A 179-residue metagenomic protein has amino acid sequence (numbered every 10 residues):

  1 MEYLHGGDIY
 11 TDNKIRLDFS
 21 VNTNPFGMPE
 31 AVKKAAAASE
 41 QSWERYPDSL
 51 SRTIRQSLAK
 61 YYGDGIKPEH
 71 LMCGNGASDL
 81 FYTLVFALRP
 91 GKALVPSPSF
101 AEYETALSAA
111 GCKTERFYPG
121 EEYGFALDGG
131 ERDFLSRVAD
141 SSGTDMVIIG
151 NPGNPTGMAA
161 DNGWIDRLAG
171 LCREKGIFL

Functional and structural regions predicted by a protein language model:
M1-R45, S57, G143-M146: N-terminal "arm"/small-domain region of PLP-dependent enzymes with the aminotransferase-like
N22-N24, A77-S78, N151-T156: Short glycine-rich anion-binding loops that position phosphate/pyrophosphate groups of nucleotides and phosphorylated
S51-R52, K67-G91: Conserved beta-loop-alpha segment that forms the PLP phosphate-binding cup at the N-terminus of a helix
A87-S108: Conserved PLP-anchoring active-site segment centered on the Schiff-base-forming lysine
S97, R116-E121: Short beta->alpha connector loops at strand-helix junctions that form conserved, small/polar/Pro-enriched
A110-G111, K175: Short, structured coil segments at secondary-structure junctions
E121-L179: Active-site phosphate-binding strand-loop segment of PLP-dependent enzymes
